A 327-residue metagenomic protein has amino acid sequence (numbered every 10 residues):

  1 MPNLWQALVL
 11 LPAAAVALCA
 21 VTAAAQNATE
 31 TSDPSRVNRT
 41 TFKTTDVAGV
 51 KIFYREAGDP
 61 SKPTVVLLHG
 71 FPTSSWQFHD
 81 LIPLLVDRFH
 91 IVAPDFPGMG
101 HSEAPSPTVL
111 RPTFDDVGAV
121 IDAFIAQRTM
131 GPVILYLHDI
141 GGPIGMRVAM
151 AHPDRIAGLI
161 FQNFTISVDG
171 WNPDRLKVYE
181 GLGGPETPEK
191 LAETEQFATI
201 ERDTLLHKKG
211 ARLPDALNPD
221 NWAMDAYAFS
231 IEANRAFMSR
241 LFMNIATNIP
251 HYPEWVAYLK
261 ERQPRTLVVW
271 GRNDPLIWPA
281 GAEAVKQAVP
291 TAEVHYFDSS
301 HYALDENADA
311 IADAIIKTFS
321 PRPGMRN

Functional and structural regions predicted by a protein language model:
M1-L11: Bacterial N-terminal signal peptides that target proteins for export
V9-C19: Bacterial N-terminal signal peptides
N27-T40, G49-I52, A57-P60, T64 (+6 more regions): Flexible "cap/lid" subdomain of the alpha/beta-hydrolase fold that forms the substrate-access gate
L67-G70, A93: Structural cue for short, hydrophobic secondary-structure segments
G70-T73, D139: Active-site glycine-rich loops that stabilize anionic/oxyanionic intermediates across multiple enzyme folds
P72, P97-G100, I166, S300-A303: Alpha/beta-hydrolase active-site loop signature
P72-D80, I91: Serine-hydrolase catalytic-loop signature spanning alpha/beta hydrolases and amidase-signature enzymes
S299-A312: Catalytic histidine-centered segment of alpha/beta-hydrolase-like enzymes
